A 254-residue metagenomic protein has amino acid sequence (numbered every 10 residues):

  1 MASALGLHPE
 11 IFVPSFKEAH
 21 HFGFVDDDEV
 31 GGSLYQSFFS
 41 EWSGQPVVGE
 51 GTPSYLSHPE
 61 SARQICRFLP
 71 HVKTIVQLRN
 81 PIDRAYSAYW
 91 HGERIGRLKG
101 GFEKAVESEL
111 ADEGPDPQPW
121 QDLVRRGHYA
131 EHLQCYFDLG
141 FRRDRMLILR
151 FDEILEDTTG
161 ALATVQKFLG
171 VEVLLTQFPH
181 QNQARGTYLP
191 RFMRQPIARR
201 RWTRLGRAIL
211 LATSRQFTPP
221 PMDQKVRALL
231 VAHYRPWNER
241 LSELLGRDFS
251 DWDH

Functional and structural regions predicted by a protein language model:
M1-L56, R67-Q77, P81-P115: PAPS-dependent sulfotransferase catalytic core
A2-G6, G23, C66, Y86 (+5 more regions): Non-transmembrane alpha-helical segments in soluble domains of secreted/periplasmic/extracellular proteins
E18, S57, P81, D157-A161 (+1 more regions): Short, conserved alpha-helical segments within structured domains
F22, Y129, F249-W252: Short clusters of hydrophobic/aromatic residues that line enzyme substrate/ligand-binding pockets
D27-L34, S54-E60, V124-H132, D157 (+4 more regions): Soluble or luminal CAZymes and related metallo-dependent hydrolases
E29-E41, G96-F178: PAPS-dependent sulfotransferase catalytic domain
S61-A62, A85-W90, G96-R97, G160-L162 (+1 more regions): Short aromatic-enriched loop/helix-cap "lid" or pocket-rim segments at secondary-structure transitions that line
C135-A232, E239, R247-H254: The conserved 3'-phosphoadenosine-5'-phosphosulfate
